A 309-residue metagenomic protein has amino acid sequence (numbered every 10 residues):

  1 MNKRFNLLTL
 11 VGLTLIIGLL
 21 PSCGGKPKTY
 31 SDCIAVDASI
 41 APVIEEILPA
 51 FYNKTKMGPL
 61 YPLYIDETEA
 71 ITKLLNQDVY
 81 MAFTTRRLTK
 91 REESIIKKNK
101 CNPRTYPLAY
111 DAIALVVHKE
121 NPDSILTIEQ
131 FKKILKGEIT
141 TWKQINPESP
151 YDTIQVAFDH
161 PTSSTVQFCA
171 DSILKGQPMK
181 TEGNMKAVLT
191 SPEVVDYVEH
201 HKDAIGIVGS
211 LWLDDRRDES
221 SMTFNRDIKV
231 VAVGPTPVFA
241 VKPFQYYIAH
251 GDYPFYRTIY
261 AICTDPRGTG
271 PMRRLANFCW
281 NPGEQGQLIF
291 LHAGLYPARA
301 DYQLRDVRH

Functional and structural regions predicted by a protein language model:
M1-C33: Bacterial Sec-dependent N-terminal signal peptides
T9, T14-L15, Y106, K229-V231: Residue-level marker of intrinsically disordered, low-complexity segments enriched for small/polar residues
C23-L75, A109, V116-H309: Exported/periplasmic ABC-transporter solute-binding proteins
E67-N99, R216-D218: Pocket-flanking alpha-helical
F83-Y106, P235-A249: Acidic, polar ligand-binding/catalytic clefts
